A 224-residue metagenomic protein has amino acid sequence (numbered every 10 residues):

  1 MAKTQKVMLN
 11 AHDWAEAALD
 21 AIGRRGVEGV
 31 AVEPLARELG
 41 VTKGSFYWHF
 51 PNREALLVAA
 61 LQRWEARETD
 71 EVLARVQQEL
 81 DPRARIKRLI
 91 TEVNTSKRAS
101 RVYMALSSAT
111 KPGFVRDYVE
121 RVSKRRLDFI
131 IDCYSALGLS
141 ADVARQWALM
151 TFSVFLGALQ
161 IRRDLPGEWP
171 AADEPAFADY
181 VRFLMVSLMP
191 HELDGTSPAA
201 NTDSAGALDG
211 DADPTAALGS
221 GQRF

Functional and structural regions predicted by a protein language model:
K3-M8: A detector for short, charged/polar N-terminal pre-domain segments
N10-D13, A17-A59: Helix-turn-helix
D13, A17-R25, E71, R75 (+2 more regions): Solvent-exposed, amphipathic alpha-helical segments
F50, L57-W64, E71, Y118-V119: Alpha-helical DNA-contacting segments of helix-turn-helix folds
A59, D70-Y103, A148-T151, T202 (+1 more regions): Hydrophobic alpha-helical connector segments
R67, R121-R125: A non-catalytic, amphipathic alpha-helix used as a structural packing/dimerization or gating element in enzyme scaffolds
T95-E120, R163-D164: Amphipathic alpha-helical segments used for helix-helix packing
R116, E120, S135-F224: Hydrophobic/aromatic-rich alpha-helical bundle segments in the mid-to-C-terminal region
